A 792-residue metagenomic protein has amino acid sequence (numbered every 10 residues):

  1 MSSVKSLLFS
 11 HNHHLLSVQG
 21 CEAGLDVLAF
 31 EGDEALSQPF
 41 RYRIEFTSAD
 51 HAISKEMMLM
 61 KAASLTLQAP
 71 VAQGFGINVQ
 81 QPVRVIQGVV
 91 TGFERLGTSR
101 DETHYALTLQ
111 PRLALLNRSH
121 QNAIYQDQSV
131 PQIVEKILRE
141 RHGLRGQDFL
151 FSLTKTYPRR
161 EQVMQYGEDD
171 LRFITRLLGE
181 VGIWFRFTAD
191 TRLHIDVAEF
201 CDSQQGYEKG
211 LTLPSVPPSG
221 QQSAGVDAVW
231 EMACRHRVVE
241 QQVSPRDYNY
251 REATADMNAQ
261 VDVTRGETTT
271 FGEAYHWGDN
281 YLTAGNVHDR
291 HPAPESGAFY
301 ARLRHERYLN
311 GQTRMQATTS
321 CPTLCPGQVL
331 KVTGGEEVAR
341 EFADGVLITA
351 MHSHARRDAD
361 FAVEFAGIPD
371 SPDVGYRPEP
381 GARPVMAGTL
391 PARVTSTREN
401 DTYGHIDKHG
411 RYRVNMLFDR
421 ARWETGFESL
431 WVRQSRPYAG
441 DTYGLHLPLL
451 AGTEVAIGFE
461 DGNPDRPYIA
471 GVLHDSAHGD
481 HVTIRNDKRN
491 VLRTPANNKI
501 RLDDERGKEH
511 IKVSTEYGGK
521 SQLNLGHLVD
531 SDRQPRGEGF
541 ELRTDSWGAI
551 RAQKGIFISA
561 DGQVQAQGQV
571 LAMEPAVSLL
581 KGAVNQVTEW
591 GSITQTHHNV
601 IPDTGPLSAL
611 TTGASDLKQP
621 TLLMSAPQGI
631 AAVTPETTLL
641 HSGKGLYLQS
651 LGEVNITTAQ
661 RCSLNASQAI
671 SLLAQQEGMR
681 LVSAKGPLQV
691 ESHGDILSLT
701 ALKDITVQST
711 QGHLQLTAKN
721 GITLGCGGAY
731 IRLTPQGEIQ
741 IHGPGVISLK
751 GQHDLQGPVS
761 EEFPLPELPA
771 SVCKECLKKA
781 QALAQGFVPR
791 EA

Functional and structural regions predicted by a protein language model:
M1-A792: Amphipathic alpha-helical and helix-coil boundary elements used as assembly and membrane-proximal scaffolds
